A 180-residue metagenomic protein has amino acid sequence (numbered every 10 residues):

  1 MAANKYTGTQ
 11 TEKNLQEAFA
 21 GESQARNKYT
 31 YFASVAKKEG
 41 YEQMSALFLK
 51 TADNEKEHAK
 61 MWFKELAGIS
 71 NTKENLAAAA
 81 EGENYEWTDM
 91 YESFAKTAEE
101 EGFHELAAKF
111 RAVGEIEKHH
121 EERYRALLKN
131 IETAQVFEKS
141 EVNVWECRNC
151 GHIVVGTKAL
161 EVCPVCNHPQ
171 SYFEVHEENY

Functional and structural regions predicted by a protein language model:
M1-Y180: Non-heme di-metal
